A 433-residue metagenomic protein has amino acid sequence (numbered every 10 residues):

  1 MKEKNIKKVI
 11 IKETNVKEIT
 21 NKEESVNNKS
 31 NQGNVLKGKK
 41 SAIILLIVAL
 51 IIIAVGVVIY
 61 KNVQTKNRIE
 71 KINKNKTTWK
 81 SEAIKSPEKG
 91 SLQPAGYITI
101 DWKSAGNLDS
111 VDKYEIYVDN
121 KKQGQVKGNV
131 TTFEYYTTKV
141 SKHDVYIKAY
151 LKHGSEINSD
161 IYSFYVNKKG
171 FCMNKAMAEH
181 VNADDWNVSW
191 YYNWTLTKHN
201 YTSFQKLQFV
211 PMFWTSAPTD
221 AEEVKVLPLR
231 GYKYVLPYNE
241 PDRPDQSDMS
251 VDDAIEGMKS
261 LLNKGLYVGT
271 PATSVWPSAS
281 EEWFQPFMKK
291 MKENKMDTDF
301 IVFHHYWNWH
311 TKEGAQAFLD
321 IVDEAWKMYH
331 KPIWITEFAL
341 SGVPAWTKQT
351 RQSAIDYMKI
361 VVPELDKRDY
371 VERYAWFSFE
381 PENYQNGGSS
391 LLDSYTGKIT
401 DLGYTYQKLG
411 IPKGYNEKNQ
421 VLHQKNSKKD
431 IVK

Functional and structural regions predicted by a protein language model:
A105-V118: Solvent-exposed loop/turn segments flanking beta-strands in beta-repeat/beta-sandwich domains
E134-K142: Surface-exposed, short loops/turns at beta-strand junctions within beta-sandwich domains
G170-V235: N-terminal carbohydrate-binding/catalytic regions of secreted carbohydrate-active enzymes
N193, N239, F284-E324, M328-P344 (+1 more regions): Aromatic- and acid-rich polysaccharide-binding/catalytic face of secreted or lumenal carbohydrate-active enzymes
Q205-M212, L227, A345, E364-K433: Aromatic-rich peripheral "rim/lid" segments of glycoside hydrolase catalytic domains that contact and position glycan
G269-T270, P277, M328-D356, F377-D393: Active-site clefts of carbohydrate-active enzymes
